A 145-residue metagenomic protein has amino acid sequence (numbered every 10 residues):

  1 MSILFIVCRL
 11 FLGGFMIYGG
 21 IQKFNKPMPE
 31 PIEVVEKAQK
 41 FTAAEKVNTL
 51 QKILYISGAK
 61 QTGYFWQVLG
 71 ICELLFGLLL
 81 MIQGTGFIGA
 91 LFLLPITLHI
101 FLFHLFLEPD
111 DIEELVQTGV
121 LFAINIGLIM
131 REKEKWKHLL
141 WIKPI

Functional and structural regions predicted by a protein language model:
M1-F41, K60, Q67, I82-I145: Extended, low-polarity transmembrane helix blocks
L12, C72-E73: Residue-level signal for transmembrane alpha-helical positions in Major Facilitator Superfamily
K46-V47, L107: Short, solvent-exposed cationic patches
V47-S57: Juxtamembrane membrane-water interface segments that cap and precede transmembrane helices
Y55-C72: Individual transmembrane alpha-helix segments
L74-M81: Generic transmembrane alpha-helix motif of multi-pass integral membrane proteins
